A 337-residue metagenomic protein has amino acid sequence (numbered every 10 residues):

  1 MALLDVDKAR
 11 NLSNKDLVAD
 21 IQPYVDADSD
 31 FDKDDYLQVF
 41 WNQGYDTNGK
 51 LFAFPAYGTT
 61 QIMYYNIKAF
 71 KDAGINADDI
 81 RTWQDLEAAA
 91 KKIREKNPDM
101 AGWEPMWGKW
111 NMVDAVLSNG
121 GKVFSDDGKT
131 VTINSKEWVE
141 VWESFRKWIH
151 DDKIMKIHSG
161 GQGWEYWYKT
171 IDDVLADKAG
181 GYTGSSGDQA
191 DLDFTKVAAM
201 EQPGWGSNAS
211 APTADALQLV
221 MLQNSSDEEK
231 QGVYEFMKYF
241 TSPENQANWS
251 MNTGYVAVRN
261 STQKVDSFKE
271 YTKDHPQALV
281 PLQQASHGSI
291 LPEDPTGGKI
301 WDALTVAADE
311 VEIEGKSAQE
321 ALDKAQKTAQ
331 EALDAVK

Functional and structural regions predicted by a protein language model:
M1-D16, D26-F31, W164, D177 (+5 more regions): Conserved N-terminal structural module of periplasmic/extracytoplasmic solute-binding proteins
V6-T60, A198, S267-E270: Hinge/lid segment of periplasmic solute-binding proteins
D7, R81-E87, S159-D172: Short helix-initiation/N-cap motifs at beta->coil->alpha
L12-D20, K50, D99, S118 (+2 more regions): Ligand-binding "clamshell"
K15, A69-F70, A88-E95, Y166-K178 (+3 more regions): Short helices/loops that flank or line small-molecule/ion binding pockets
A73, H150-D151, M155, L192-V256: Extracytoplasmic/periplasmic substrate-recognition and gating elements
A89-K91, T130-Q162: Glycine-centered hinge/linker elements that transmit conformational signals in sensory and ligand-binding systems
M251-K299, A303, E310: Long, aromatic- and glycine/proline-rich binding clefts that accommodate carbohydrate-like moieties
